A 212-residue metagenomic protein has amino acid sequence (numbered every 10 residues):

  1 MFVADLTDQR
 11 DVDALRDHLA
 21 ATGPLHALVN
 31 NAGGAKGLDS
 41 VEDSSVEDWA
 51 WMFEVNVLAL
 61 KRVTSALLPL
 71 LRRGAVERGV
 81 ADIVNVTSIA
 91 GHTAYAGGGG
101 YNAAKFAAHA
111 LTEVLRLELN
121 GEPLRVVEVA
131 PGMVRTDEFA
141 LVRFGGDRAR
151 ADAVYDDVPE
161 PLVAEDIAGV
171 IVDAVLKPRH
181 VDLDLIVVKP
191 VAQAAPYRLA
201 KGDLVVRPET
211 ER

Functional and structural regions predicted by a protein language model:
V3-A14, V46: The beta1-alpha1 cofactor-binding region of Rossmann-like NAD(H)/NADP(H)-dependent oxidoreductases
D39-V41, D48-A50: Substrate-binding pocket helix/loop in short-chain dehydrogenase/reductase
V41-E42, T93-G99: Active-site loop immediately N-terminal to the catalytic Tyr-X3-Lys motif of short-chain dehydrogenase/reductase
T64, A104: Active-site helix of classical SDR
S88: Residue(s) in the substrate-gating loop at a strand-loop-helix junction that position the organic substrate next
T93, V114-R125: Active-site-adjacent segment of SDR/Rossmann-fold oxidoreductases
E128-V129, R148-Y197, K201: C-terminal helical subdomain
